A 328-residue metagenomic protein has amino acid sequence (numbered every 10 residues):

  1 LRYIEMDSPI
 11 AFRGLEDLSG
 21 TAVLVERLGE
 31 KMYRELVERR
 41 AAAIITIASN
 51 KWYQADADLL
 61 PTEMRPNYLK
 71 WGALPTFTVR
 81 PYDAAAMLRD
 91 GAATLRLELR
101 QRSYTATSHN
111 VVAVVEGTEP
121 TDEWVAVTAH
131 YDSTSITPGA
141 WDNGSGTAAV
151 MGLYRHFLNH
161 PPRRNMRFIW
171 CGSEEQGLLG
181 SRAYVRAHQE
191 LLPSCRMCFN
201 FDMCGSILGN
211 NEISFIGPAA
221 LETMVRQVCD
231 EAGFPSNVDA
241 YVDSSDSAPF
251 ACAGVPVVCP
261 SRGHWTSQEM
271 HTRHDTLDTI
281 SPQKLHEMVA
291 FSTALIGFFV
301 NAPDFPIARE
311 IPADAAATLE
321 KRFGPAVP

Functional and structural regions predicted by a protein language model:
L1-I10, T62-A140, G152-R155, N159 (+1 more regions): Soluble metallo-hydrolase cores and metallopeptidase-like ectodomains found primarily in the secretory/periplasmic
L1-P75, S236: Extracellular/luminal Protease-associated
Y3, A22-V25, A43-T46, T76-T78 (+7 more regions): Structural recognition of the beta-strand scaffold that forms the well-ordered cores of secreted hydrolase catalytic
Y3, G20-R27, M32, G72-L74 (+5 more regions): Second-shell loop/turn segments in exported
E26-K31, T78, A140-A148, H160 (+4 more regions): Soluble non-cytosolic domains of exported or imported proteins
L28-K31, S49-Y53, D83-A84, R102-T105 (+5 more regions): Solvent-exposed loop/turn segments at secondary-structure junctions within structured extracellular/periplasmic domains
T76, S135, P162, C171-E269: Metal-dependent peptidase/peptidase-like ectodomains
R155, S267-P328: His/Asp/Glu-rich mid-to-C-terminal helical/loop segments that flank catalytic regions of hydrolases
